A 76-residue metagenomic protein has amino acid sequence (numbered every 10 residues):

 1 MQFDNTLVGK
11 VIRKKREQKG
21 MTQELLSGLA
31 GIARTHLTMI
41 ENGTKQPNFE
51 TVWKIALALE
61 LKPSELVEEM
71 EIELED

Functional and structural regions predicted by a protein language model:
M1-Q18: A short, Lys/Arg-rich alpha-helix, primarily the initiator
Q2, L57, E65-D76: Short, charged recognition helix plus adjacent turn of helix-turn-helix-like nucleic-acid-binding domains
K10, G20-M21, P47-E50: Residue-level signal for the short linker/turn that defines the boundary of a DNA-recognition helix
I12, E41, V67: DNA major-groove recognition helix of helix-turn-helix
E17, G28, L57: Alpha-helical residues within the helix-turn-helix
G20-M39: Short alpha-helical DNA-recognition segment
T44-K54, P63: Short, basic-rich loop-to-helix N-cap that marks the start of a DNA-contacting helix
